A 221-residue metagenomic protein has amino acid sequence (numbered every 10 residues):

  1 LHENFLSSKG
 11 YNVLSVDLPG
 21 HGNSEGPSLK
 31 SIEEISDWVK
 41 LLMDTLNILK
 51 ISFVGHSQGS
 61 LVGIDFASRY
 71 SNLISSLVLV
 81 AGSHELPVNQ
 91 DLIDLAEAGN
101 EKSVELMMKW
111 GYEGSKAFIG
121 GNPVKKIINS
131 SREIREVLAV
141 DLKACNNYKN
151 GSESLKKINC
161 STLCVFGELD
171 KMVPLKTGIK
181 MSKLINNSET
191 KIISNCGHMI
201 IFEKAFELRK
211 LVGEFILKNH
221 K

Functional and structural regions predicted by a protein language model:
S8-G55, K210: Active-site loop/oxyanion-hole signature of alpha/beta-hydrolase fold enzymes
L18-G22, H84, G197-I200: Alpha/beta-hydrolase active-site loop signature
I51, G55-S60, G167: Conserved alpha/beta-hydrolase "nucleophile elbow" surrounding the catalytic nucleophile
L61-E105: Flexible "cap/lid" loop of the alpha/beta hydrolase fold
D94-K157: Conserved alpha/beta-hydrolase catalytic His-Asp/Glu region
I158, C164-F166, D170: Short beta-strand/loop motif that positions the catalytic acidic residue of the alpha/beta-hydrolase fold
K171-T177: Conserved alpha/beta-hydrolase "acid-adjacent" motif
S188-K221: Catalytic active-site module of serine/aspartate enzymes centered on a nucleophile-bearing elbow/loop
